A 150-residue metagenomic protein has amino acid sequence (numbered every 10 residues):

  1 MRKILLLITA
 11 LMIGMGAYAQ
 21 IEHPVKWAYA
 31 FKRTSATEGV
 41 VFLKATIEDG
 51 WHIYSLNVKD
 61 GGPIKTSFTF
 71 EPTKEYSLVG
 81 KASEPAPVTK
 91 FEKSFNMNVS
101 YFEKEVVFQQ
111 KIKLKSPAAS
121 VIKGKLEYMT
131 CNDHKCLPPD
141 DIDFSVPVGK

Functional and structural regions predicted by a protein language model:
I4-I13: Sec-dependent N-terminal signal peptides
Y18-K150: Extracellular/lumen-exposed scaffold segments
